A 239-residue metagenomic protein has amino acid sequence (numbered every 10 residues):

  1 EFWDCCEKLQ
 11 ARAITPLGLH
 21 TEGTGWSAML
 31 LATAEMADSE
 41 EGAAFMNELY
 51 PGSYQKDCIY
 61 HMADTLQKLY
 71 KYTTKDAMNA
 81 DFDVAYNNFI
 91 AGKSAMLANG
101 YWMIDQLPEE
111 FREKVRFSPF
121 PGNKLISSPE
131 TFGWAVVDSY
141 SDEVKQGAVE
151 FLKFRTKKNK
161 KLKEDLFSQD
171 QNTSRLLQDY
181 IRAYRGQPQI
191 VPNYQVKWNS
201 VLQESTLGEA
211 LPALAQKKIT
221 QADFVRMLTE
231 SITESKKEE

Functional and structural regions predicted by a protein language model:
E1-W3, D76-I90: Short helix-initiation/N-cap motifs at beta->coil->alpha
W3-P51, S94: Extracytoplasmic/periplasmic solute-binding protein
K8-L9, E48-N79: Glycine-centered hinge/linker elements that transmit conformational signals in sensory and ligand-binding systems
A11-G23, K157-F167, K237-E238: Bilobed periplasmic-binding protein-like "clamshell/Venus-flytrap" ligand-binding domains
A13-P16, A91-G100, E113: Alpha-to-beta junction loops
D38-H61, E109-E110, P119-I126: Short, solvent-exposed loop/beta-turn-alpha elements that line the ligand-binding surface or hinge of extracytoplasmic
K71, N99, P108-F167: Extracytoplasmic/periplasmic substrate-recognition and gating elements
E113, S118, K160-A215, K237-E238: Long, aromatic- and glycine/proline-rich binding clefts that accommodate carbohydrate-like moieties
